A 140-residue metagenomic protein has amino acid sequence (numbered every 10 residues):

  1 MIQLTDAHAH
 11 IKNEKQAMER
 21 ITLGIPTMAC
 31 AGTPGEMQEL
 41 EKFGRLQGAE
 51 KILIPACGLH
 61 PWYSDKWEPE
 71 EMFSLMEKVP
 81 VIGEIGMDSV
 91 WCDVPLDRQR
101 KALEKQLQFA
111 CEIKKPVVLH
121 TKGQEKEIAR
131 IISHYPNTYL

Functional and structural regions predicted by a protein language model:
M1-L140: Mid-domain alpha/beta scaffold segments of enzyme catalytic cores
